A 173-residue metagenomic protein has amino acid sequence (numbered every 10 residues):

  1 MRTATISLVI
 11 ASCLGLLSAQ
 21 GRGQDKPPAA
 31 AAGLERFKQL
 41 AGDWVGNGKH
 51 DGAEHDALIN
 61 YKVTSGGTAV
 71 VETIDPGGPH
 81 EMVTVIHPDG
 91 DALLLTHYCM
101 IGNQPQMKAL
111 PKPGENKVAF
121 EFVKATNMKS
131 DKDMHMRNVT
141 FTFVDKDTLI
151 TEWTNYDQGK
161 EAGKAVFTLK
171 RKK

Functional and structural regions predicted by a protein language model:
M1-A4: Positively charged n-region of N-terminal signal peptides that target proteins for export
S7-L16: Bacterial N-terminal signal peptides
G21-K173: Hydrophobic small-molecule pocket/channel-lining residues, especially in calycin-type beta-barrels
